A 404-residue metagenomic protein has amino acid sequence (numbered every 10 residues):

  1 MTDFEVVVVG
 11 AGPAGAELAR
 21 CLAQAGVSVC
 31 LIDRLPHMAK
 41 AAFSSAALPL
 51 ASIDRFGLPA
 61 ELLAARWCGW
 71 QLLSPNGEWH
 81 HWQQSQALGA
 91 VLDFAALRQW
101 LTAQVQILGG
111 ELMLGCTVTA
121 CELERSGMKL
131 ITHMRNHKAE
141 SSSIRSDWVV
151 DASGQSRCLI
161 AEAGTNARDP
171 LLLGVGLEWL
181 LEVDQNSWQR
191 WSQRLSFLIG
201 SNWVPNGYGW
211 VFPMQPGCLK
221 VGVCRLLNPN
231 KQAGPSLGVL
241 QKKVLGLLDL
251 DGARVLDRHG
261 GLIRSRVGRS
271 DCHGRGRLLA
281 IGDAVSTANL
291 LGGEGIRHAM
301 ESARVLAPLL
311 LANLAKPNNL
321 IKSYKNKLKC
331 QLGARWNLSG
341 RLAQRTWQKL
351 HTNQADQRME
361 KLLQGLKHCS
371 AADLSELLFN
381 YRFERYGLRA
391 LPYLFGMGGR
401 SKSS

Functional and structural regions predicted by a protein language model:
M1-G12: Beta1/beta-strand and adjacent pyrophosphate-binding region of the FAD-binding site in flavoprotein oxidoreductases
G15-A16: N-terminal Rossmann-fold NAD(P) dinucleotide-binding loop
C21, Q104-L250: Predominantly flavin-linked oxidoreductase catalytic cores and closely associated redox partners
C21-A42: Glycine-rich FAD pyrophosphate-binding loop
L35-L72: N-terminal FAD cofactor-binding segment of flavoenzymes
Q84-A103, L227-P235: Short beta-strand to alpha-helix junction loop
L227-L310, L314-I321: FAD/FMN-dependent oxidoreductases across multiple families
P308-S404: C-terminal helical "tail/cap" subdomain of flavin- and related membrane-associated enzymes
